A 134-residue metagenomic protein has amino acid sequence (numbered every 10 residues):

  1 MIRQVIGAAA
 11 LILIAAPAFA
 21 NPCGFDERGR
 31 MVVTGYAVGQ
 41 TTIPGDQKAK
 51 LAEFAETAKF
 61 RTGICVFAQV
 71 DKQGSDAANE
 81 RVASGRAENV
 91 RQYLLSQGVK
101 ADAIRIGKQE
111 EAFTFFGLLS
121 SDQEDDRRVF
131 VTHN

Functional and structural regions predicted by a protein language model:
M1-G7: Bacterial N-terminal signal peptides that target proteins for export
A15-P17: N-terminal signal peptide c-region/cleavage motif recognized by signal peptidases
N21-D26, M31-T34, V38-Q40, F54 (+1 more regions): Periplasmic OmpA/Pal-like peptidoglycan-binding modules at the C-termini of bacterial envelope proteins
T34-P44, D71, S75-E80: Second-shell loop/turn segments in exported
P44-Q47, N79-A87, E124: Short, conserved glycine- and acidic-residue-centered signature motifs in active-site or ligand-binding loops
L51, V66, V82-Q97, V131: Cysteine-centered nucleophilic/redox motifs
L51-S84, R105-T114: Short, surface-exposed beta-strand segments enriched in small/polar/acidic residues
E56-G63, Q92-K100, N134: Sec-exported extracytoplasmic/periplasmic mature domains
